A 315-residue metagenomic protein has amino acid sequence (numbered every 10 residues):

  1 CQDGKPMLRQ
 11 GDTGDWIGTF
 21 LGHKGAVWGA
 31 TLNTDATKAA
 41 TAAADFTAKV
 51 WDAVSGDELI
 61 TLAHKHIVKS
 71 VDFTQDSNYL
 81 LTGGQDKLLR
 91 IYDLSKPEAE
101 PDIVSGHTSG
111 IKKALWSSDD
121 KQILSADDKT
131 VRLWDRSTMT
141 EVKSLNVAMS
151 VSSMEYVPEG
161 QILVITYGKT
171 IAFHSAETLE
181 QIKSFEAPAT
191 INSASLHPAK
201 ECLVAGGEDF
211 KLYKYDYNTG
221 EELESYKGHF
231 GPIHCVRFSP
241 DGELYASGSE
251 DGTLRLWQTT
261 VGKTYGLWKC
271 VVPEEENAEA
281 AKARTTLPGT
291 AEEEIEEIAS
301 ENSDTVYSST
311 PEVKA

Functional and structural regions predicted by a protein language model:
C1-D3, A42-D45, T82-D86, S125-K129 (+3 more regions): Conserved strand-to-loop turn within each blade of WD40 beta-propeller repeats
P6-Q10, A48-W51, V71, L89-D93 (+4 more regions): WD40-repeat beta-propellers
D15-F20, D57-T61, E98-V104, T140-L145 (+3 more regions): A short beta-strand motif characteristic of beta-propeller blades
L21-V27, L62-V68, V104-I111, L145-V151 (+3 more regions): WD40/WD-repeat beta-propeller blade N-cap
T34-D35, Q75-D76, S118-D119, P158-E159 (+2 more regions): Residue-level detector of Asp-centered blade-edge/turn motifs that repeat once per structural unit in beta-propeller
F230-P232, P240, E250-R255, T259-A315: Terminal intrinsically disordered, low-complexity extensions flanking WD-repeat/beta-propeller proteins
